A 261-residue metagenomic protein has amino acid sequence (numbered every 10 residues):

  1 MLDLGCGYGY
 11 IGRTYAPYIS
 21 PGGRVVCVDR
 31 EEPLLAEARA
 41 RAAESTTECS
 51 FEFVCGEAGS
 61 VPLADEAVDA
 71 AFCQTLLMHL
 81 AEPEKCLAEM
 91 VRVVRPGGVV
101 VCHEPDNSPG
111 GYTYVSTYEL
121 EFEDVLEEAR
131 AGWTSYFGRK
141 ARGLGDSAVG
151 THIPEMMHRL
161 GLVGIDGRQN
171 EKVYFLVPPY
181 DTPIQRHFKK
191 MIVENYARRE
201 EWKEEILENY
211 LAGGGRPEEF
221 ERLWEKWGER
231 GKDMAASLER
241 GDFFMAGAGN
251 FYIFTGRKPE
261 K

Functional and structural regions predicted by a protein language model:
L2, Y8-S60: Class I SAM-dependent methyltransferase SAM/SAH-binding core
V25, V100-V101, G164: A short hydrophobic/small-residue beta-strand
G59-A70: A short acidic, Gly/Pro-enriched loop at the edge of an enzyme's catalytic core that lines a small-molecule cofactor
D69-E84: A short SAM/SAH-binding and catalytic strip from SAM-dependent methyltransferases
E84-V99: A short glycine-rich, Lys/Arg-flanked "PGG" loop and its adjoining helix->strand segment in the class I
D106-E201: Conserved catalytic/acceptor-binding region of the Class I
L160, P178-K261: C-terminal lobe and adjacent flexible extensions of AdoMet/dcAdoMet transferase-like proteins
